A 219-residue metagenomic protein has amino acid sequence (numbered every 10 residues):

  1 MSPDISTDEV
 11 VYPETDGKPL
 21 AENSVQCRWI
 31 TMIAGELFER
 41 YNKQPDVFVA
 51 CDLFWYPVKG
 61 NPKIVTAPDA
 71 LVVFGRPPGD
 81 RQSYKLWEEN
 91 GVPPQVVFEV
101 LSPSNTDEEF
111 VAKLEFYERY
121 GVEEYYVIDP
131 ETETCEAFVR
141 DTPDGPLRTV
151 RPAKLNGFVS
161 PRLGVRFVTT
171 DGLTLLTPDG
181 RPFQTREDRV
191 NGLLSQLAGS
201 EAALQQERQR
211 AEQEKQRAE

Functional and structural regions predicted by a protein language model:
M1-E22, E36-E39, W55-P68, V73-Y120 (+1 more regions): C-terminal interaction segment
E22, C27-R40, F48: A structured, charge-rich N-terminal accessory region that forms the first stable segment of a protein and links
K43-W55: A short acidic/basic microdomain associated with nuclease active sites
